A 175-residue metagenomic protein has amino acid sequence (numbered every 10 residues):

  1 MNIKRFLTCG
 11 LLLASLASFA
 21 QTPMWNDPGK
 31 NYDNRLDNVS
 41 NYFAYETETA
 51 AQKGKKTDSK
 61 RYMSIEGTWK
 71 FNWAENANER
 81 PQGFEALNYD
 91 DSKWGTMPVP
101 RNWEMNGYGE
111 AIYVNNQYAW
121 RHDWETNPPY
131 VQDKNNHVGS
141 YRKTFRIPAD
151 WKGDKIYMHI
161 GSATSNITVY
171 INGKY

Functional and structural regions predicted by a protein language model:
M1-P23: Bacterial Sec-dependent N-terminal signal peptides
P23-Y32, L36-D37, A51, K55-K56 (+7 more regions): Accessory beta-strand-rich segments of carbohydrate-active enzymes
K56-W73, T96: Mature N-terminal segment immediately following signal peptide/propeptide cleavage in secreted/periplasmic
E66, D91, Y141-R142: Hydrophobic residues on conserved beta-strands that form the core of alpha/beta folds
R80-K93, M97: Short Gly/aromatic-enriched secondary-structure transition segments
K93-T126: Aromatic- and Gly/Pro-rich amphipathic surface segment
